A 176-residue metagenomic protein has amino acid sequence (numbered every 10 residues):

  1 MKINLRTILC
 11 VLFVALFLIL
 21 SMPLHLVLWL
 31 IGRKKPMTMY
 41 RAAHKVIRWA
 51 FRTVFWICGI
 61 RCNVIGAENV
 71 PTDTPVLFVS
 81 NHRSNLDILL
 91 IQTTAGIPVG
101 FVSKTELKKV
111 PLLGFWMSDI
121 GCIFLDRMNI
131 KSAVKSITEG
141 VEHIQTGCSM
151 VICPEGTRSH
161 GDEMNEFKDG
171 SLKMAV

Functional and structural regions predicted by a protein language model:
M1-N63, F115: A transmembrane-helix-recognition feature enriched in membrane-embedded lipid enzymes and envelope glyco-/phospholipid
I57-V176: Soluble catalytic domains of membrane acyltransferases
